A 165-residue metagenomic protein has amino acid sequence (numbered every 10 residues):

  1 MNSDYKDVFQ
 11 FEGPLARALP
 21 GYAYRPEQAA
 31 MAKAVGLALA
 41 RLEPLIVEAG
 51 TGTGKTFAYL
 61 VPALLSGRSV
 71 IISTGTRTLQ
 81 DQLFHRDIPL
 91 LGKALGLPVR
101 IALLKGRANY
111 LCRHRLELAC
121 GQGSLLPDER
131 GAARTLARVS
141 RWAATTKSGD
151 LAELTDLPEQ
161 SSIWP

Functional and structural regions predicted by a protein language model:
N2-A18, S69-P165: A substrate-engagement module of RecA-like helicase motors
N2-V47: Conserved pre-motif I regulatory segment
A29, G54-F57: Non-catalytic, well-ordered alpha-helical scaffold segments
K33, L64, N109: Residue-level marker of positions within ordered structural domains that often coincide with functionally constrained
G36-A40, T56-S69, R86-L90: Walker A/P-loop NTP-binding motif
I46-E48, I71-I72: Short, conserved beta-strand segments within well-ordered enzyme catalytic domains that often line or immediately flank
V47, L60, L104: Hydrophobic residues at beta-strand termini and immediately following loops that shape nucleotide-binding pockets
T51: The conserved Walker
